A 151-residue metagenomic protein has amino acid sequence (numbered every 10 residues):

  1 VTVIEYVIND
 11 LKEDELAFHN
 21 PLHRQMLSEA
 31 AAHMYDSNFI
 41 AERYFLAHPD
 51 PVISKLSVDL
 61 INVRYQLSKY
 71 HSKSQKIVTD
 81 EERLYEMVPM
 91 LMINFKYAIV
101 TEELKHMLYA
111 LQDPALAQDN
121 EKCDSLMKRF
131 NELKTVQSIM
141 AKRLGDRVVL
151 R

Functional and structural regions predicted by a protein language model:
V1-R151: Helicase-primase coupling helices
